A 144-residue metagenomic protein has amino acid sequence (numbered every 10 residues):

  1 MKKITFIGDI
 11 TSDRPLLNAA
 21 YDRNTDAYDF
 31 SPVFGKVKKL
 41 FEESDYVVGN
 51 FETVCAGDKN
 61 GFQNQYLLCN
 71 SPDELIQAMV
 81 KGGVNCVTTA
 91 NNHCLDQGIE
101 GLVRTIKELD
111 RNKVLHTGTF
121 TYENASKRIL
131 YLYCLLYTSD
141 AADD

Functional and structural regions predicted by a protein language model:
M1-A19, F34, F41-E42: N-terminal hydrophobic targeting/anchoring segments and the immediately downstream early-domain regions of hydrolases
T5-F6, T11-S12, L68-Q77, L115-T117: Hydrophobic structural segments
D9, G49, T89, H93: Divalent metal-coordination and catalytic microenvironments
S12-P32, C55-N70: Acidic/histidine-rich helix-loop elements that form or flank divalent-metal/phosphate-binding sites at the catalytic
F30-Y46, R128-L135: Short amphipathic alpha-helices and their capping/turn segments at secondary-structure boundaries
C86-L136: Active-site-adjacent helix-turn-beta-strand microarchitecture at beta-sheet edges that either contains or buttresses
Y137-D144: Conserved small/polar residues in nucleotide/adenosyl-binding loops
